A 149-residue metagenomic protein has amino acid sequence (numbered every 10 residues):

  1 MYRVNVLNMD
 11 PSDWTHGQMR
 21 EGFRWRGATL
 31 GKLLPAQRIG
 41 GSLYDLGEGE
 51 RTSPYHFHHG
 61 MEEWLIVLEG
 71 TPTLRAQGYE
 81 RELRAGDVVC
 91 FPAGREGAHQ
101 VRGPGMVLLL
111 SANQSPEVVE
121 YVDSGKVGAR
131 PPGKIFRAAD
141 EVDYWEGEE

Functional and structural regions predicted by a protein language model:
M1-R38, Y121, G125-E149: A short, N-terminal "cap"/entry segment at the start of jelly-roll beta-barrel domains of the cupin/DSBH fold
R24-T29, S42-H58: Conserved short histidine dyad/triad with adjacent acidic residue
L43, A76-G78, G103, L109: Residue-level recognition of conserved beta-strand positions in structured domain cores
L43-G47, F57-R75: Short, conserved beta-strand element in jelly-roll/cupin
G47-R51, T71, R95, N113-S115: Short, charged/polar surface micro-motifs in flexible loops or helix N-caps
Q77-G94: Short acidic-glycine-tyrosine-enriched beta hairpin
A93-E117: Ligand-binding loop in jelly-roll beta-barrel domains
